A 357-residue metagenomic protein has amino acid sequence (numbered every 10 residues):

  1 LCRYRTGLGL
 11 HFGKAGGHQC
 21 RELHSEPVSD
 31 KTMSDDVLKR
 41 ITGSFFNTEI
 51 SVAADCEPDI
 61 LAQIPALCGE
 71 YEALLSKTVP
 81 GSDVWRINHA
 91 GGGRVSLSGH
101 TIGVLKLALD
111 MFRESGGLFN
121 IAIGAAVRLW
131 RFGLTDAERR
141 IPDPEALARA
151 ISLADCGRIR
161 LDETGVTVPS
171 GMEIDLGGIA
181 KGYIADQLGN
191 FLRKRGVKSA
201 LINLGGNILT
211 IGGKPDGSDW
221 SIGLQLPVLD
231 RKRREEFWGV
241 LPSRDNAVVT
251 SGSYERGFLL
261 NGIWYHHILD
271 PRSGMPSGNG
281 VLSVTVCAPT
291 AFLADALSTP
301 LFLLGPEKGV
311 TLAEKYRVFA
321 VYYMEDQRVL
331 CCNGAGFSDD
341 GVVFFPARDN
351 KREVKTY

Functional and structural regions predicted by a protein language model:
C2-Y357: Mature catalytic core of soluble alpha/beta enzymes
